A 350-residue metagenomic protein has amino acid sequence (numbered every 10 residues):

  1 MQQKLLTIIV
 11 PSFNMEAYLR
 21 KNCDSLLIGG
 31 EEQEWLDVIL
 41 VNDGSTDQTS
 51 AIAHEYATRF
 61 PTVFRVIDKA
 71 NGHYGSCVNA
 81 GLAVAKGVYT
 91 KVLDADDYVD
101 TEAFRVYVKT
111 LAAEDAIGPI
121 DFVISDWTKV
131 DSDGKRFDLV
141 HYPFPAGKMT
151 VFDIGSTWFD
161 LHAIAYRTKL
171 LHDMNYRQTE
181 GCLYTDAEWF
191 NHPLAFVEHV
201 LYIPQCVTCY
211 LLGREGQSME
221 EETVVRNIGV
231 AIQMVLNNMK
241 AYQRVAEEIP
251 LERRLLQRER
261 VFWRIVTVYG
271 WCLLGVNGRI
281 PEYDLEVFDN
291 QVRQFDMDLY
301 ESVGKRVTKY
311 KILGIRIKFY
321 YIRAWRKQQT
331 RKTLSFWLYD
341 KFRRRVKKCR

Functional and structural regions predicted by a protein language model:
L5-T7, D37, E188: Cell-envelope/extracellular polymer assembly enzymes that use nucleotide-activated donors
M15-I28: Short, well-formed alpha-helical segments that are part of the catalytic scaffolds of diverse glycosyltransferases
S25, N42-A51, N71-H73: A conserved acidic beta->alpha catalytic loop
E34-G44, R65-A70, A95: Short beta-strand/loop segment that forms part of the nucleotide-sugar
K69-A85: Glycine-rich, basic loop-to-helix element that forms the pyrophosphate-binding segment of sugar-nucleotide handling
Y74, V78, A95-I203, Y210-R226: Donor-binding/catalytic cores of nucleotide-activated saccharide and glycerol-phosphate transferases/polymerases
T90: Short aromatic/hydrophobic "clamp" motif used to bind/position activated sugar donors
L274-R350: Membrane-interface aromatic/basic loop that binds lipid-linked glycans or pyrophosphate carriers, typified by
